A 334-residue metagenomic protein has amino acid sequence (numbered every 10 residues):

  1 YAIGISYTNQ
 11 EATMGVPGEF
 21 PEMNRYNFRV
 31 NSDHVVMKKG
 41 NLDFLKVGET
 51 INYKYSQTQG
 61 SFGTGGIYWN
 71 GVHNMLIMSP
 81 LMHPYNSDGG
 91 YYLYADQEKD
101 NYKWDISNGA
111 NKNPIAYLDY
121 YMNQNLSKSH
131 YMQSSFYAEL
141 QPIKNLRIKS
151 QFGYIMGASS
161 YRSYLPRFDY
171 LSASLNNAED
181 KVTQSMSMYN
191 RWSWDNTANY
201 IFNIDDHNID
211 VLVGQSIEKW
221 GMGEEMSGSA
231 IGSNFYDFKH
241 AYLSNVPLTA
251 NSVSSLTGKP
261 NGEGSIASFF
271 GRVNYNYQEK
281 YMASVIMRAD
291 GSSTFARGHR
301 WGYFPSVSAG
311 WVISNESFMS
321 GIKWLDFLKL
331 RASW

Functional and structural regions predicted by a protein language model:
S6, N31-K39, E139-Q141, N145-R147 (+3 more regions): Structural signature of outer-membrane beta-barrel channels/translocons
Y7-T8, A283-S292, A332: Transmembrane beta-strand segments that form the barrel wall of outer-membrane beta-barrel proteins
G15-M23, N27, D33-Y131, K149-A267 (+1 more regions): Surface-exposed loop/interface segments of Gram-negative outer-membrane beta-barrel transport/assembly proteins
V30, S134-F136, N196-A198, V211 (+3 more regions): Membrane-embedded beta-strands of outer-membrane beta-barrel proteins, especially the hydrophobic/small aromatic
F269-M287: Short, contiguous hydrophobic alpha-helices characteristic of membrane insertion segments
S293-G298: Solvent-exposed loop/turn segments connecting transmembrane beta-strands in outer-membrane beta-barrel proteins
Y303: Phosphate/anion-contacting hairpin/loop surfaces
